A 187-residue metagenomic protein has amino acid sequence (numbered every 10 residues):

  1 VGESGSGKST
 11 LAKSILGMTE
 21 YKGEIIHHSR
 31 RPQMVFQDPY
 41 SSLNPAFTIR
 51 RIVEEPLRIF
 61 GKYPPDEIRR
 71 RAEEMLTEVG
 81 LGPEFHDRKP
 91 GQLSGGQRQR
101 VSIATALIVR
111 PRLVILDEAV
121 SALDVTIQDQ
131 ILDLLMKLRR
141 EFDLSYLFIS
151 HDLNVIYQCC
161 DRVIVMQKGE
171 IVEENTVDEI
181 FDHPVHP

Functional and structural regions predicted by a protein language model:
E67-E84: Conserved ABC ATPase "signature" region
K89-L93, Q97: Conserved ABC ATPase signature
I103, V114-I115, I131: Hydrophobic anchor residue at the start of the ABC signature
I108-R112: A short, proline-enriched helix->beta-strand linker immediately N-terminal to the Walker B motif in ABC-type P-loop
I156-Q158: A short, surface-exposed alpha-helical micro-motif characterized by mixed small hydrophobic and charged/polar residues
E174-N175, H183: ABC ATPase "signature
